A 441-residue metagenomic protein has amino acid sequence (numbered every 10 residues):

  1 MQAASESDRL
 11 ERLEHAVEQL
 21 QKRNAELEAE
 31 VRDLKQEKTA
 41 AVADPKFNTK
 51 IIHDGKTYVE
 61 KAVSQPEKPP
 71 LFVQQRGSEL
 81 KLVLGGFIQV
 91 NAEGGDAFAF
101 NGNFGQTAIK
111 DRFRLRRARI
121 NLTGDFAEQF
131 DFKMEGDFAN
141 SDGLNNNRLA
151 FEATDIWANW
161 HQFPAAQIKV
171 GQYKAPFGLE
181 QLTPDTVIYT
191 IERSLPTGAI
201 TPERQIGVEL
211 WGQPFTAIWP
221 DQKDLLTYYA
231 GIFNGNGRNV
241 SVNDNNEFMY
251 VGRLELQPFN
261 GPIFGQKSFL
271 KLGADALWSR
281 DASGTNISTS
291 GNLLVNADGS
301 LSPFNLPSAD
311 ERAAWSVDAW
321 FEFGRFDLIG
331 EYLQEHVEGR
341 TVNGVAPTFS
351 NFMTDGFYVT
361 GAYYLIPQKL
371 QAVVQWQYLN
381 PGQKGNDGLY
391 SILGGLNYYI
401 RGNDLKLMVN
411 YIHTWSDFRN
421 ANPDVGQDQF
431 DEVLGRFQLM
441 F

Functional and structural regions predicted by a protein language model:
Q2-Q89, D96-N101, P220-L225, F441: N-terminal periplasmic/intermembrane-space "pro-region" immediately following the signal or transit peptide
E6, E14, E28-E30, E135 (+4 more regions): Acidic-residue sensor for enzyme active/binding pockets
H15-E18, A29, L122-D125, A199 (+2 more regions): A periodicity- and composition-biased signal for non-globular, repetitive helical segments
P69-W278, F321, M353-G382, D387-I392 (+1 more regions): Outer membrane beta-barrel
T107, L144-N146, W157-H161, Q172 (+2 more regions): Outer-membrane beta-barrel pore domains
